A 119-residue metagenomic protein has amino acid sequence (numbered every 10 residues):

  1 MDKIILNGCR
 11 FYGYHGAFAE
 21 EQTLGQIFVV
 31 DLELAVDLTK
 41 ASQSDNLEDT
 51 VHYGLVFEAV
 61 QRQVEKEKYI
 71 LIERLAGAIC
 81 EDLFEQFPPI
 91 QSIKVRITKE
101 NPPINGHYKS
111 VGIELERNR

Functional and structural regions predicted by a protein language model:
M1-R119: N-terminal, polar/charged subdomain of small-to-medium soluble alpha/beta proteins
